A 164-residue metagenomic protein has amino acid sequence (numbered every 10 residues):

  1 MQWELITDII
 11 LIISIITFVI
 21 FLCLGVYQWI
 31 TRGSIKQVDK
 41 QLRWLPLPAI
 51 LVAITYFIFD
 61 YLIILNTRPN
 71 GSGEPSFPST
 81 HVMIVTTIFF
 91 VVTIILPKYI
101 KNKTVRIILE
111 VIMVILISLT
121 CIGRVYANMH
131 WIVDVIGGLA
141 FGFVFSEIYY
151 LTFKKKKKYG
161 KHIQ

Functional and structural regions predicted by a protein language model:
M1-Y27, I54-S72: N-terminal transmembrane-helix/juxtamembrane module of multi-pass inner/ER membrane proteins
L5-I12, D39-L51: Alpha-helical transmembrane segments of integral membrane proteins, especially early/N-terminal helices
D8, D60, R68-Q164: Membrane-embedded catalytic cores of phosphoryl/pyrophosphoryl-handling enzymes
I13-C23, L47, L51-T55, F89 (+1 more regions): Lipid-exposed faces of alpha-helical membrane segments in multi-pass integral membrane proteins
F21-W29, L42, Y56, I88-I95: Canonical alpha-helical transmembrane segments
W29-W44, K98-V105: Membrane-interface helix-boundary motifs at transmembrane edges
R32-G33, L65, N128: Short loop/turn hinge sites at secondary-structure boundaries
W44-V52, Y56, G138, G142 (+1 more regions): Alpha-helical transmembrane segments in multi-pass membrane proteins
